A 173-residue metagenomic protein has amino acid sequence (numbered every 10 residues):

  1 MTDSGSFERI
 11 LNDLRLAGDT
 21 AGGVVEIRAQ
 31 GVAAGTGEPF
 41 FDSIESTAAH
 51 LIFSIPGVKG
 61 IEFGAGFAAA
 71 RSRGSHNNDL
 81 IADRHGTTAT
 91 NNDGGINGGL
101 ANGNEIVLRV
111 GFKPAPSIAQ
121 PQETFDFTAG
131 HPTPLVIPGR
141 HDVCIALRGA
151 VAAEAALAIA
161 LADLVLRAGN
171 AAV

Functional and structural regions predicted by a protein language model:
M1-F40: Glycine-rich, mobile lid/loop segments that gate access to catalytic sites or pores
F7-L16, G35, E45-A48, G66 (+2 more regions): Glycine-rich, charged/polar anion/phosphate-binding loops that engage phosphate groups from diverse ligands
L14-V25, G57-A69, A168-V173: Flexible, glycine/charged-enriched surface loops at secondary-structure junctions
A17-A21, F53-S54, I81, T88-A89 (+2 more regions): Solvent-exposed alpha-helices and their adjacent loops that cap or buttress functional pockets in soluble metabolic
A33-L51, P56, E62-A65, A69-R71: Small-residue-enriched transmembrane helix-hairpin modules in multi-pass membrane proteins
F41-E45, F53-P56, N91-I106, L147-L164: Conserved phosphate/anionic-ligand binding catalytic regions in large, soluble enzymes, centered on
V58-L135: A translation/RNA-centric and nucleic-acid-associated enzymatic feature enriched in Class II aminoacyl-tRNA synthetases
V107, A115-V173: Internal helix-turn-beta structural module
